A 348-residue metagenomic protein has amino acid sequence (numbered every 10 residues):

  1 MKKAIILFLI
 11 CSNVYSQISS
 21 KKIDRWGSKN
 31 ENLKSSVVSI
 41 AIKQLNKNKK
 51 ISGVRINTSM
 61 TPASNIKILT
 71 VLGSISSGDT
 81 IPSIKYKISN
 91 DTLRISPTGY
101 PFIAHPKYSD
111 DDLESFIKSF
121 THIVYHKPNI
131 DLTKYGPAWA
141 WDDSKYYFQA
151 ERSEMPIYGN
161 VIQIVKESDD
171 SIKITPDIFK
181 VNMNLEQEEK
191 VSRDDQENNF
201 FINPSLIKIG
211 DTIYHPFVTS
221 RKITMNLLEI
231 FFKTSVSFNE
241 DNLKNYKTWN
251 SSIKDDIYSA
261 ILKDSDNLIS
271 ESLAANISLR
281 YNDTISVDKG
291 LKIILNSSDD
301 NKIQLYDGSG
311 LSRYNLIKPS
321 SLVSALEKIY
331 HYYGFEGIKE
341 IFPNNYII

Functional and structural regions predicted by a protein language model:
K3-S12: Sec-dependent N-terminal signal peptides
Q17-S59, G78-T80, K118-T121: Beta-lactamase-like hydrolase cores
V37, S89-V165, D169, D177 (+3 more regions): Mid-domain, small-residue-enriched loop/turn segments at the edges of structured enzyme/sensor domains
L45-K47, I56-T58, T98-Y100, P128-I130 (+2 more regions): Solvent-exposed coil/turn segments that connect beta secondary-structure elements in extracytoplasmic/periplasmic
N48, P62-D79, M155, L227-F231 (+1 more regions): Active-site SXXK
S76-D91, F335-K339: Short, well-structured active-site flanking segments
N184-I341: A small/polar active-site loop signature that marks catalytic segments
P343-I348: Active-site Gly/Thr loop motif
